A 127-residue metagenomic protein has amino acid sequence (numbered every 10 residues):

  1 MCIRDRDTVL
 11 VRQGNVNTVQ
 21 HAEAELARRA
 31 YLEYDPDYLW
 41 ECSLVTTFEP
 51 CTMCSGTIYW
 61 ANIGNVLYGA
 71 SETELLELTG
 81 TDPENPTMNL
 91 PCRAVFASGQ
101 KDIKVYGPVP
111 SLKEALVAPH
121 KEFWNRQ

Functional and structural regions predicted by a protein language model:
M1-D5: Conserved small/polar residues in nucleotide/adenosyl-binding loops
G14-R29: A short, polar/charged loop-to-alpha-helix boundary motif
N15, V45-G64: Local cysteine-cluster metal-coordination motifs and their immediate loop/turn environment, predominantly Fe-S cluster
L32-Y34: Glycine-/acidic-rich phosphate or pyrophosphate-binding loops and their flanking alpha/beta elements
D37-E41: Short helix-loop-beta connector
L44-T46, V105-Y106: Extended hydrophobic secondary-structure segments that form protein cores and membrane-embedded regions
T57, A61-Q127: Zinc-dependent deaminase
